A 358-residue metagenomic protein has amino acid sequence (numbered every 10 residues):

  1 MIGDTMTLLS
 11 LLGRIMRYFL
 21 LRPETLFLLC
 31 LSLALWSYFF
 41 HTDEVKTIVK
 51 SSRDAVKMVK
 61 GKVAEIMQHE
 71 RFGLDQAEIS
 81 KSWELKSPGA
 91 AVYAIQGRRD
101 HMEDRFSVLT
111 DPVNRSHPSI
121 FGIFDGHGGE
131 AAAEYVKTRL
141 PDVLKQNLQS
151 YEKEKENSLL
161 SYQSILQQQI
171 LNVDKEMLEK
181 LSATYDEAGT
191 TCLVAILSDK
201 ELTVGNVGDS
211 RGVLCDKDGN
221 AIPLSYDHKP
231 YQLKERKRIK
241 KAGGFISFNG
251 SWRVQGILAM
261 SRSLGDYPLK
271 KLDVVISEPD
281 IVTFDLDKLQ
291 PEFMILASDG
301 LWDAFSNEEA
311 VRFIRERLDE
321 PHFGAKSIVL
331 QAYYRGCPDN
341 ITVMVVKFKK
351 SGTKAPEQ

Functional and structural regions predicted by a protein language model:
M1-Q358: PP2C/PPM-type serine/threonine phosphatase catalytic domain
